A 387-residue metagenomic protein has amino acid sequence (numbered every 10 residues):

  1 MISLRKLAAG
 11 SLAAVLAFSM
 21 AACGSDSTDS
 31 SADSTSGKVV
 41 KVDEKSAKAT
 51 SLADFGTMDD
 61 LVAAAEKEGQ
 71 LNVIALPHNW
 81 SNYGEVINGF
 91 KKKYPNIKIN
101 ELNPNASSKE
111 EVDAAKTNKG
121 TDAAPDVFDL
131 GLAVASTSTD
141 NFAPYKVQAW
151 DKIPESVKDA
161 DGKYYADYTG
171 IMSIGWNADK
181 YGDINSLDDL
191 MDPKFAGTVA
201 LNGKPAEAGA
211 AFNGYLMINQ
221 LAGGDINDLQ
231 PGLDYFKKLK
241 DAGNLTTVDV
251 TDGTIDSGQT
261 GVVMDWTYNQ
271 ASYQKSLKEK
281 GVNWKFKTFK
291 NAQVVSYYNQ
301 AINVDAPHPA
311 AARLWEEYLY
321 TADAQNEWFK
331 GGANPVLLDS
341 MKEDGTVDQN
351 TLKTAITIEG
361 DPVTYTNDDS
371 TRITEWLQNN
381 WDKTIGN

Functional and structural regions predicted by a protein language model:
M1-A21: Sec-dependent bacterial lipoprotein signal peptides
S19-S36: Bacterial lipoprotein signal-peptidase II cleavage site
A32-E68: N-terminal low-complexity, Pro/Thr/Ser-rich intrinsically disordered segments that act as propeptides or flexible
K45, I358-N387: Conserved C-terminal helix/tail region of periplasmic/extracytoplasmic solute-binding proteins
F55-E66, L76-K98: Short, polar/charged alpha-helical segment
N72-N88, N100-K116, D122-Q259: Extracytoplasmic ligand-binding site segments that recognize negatively charged/polar headgroups
N244-D305, S340-T351: Extracytoplasmic/periplasmic substrate-binding proteins
V294, Y298, I302-P362: Mature extracytoplasmic/periplasmic domains
